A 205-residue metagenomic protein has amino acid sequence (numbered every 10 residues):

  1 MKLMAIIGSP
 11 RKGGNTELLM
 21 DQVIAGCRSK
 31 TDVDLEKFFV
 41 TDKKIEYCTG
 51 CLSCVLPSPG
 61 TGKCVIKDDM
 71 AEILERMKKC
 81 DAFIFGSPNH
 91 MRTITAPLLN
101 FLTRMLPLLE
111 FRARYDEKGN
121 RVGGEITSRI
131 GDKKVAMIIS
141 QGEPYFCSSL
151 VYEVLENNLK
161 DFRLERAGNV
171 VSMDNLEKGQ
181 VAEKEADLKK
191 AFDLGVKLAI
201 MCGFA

Functional and structural regions predicted by a protein language model:
M1-F111, E177-A205: N-terminal beta1-alpha1-beta2 submodule of the flavodoxin-like/Rossmannoid cofactor-binding fold
L35, R166-A167: Hydrophobic anchor at the start of a short beta-strand that flanks the dinucleotide cofactor-binding loop
V40, S140, S172: Active-site donor-binding loop signature of nucleotide-sugar glycosyltransferases
P97, E110-E165: Short, glycine-/small-residue-rich phosphate/pyrophosphate-handling segment
A167-D174: Beta-strand-loop-alpha "switch" segments that mediate conformational coupling across diverse proteins
